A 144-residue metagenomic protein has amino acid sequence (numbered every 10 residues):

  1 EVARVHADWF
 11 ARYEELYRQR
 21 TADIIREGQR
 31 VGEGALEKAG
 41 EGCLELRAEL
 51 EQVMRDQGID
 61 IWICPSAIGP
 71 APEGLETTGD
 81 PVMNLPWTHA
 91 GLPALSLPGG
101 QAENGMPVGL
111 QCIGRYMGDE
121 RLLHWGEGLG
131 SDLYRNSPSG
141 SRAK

Functional and structural regions predicted by a protein language model:
E1, P81, I113-G114: Short, hinge-like loop/turn segments at secondary-structure boundaries
E1-R47, E51, P98-G109: Short helix-loop capping/hinge segments that flank enzyme active sites or metal/cofactor-binding pockets
E37, H89-K144: Structural helix-boundary/capping segments
E49, V53-D56, V82, G128-L133: Generic non-transmembrane alpha-helical segments
E49-Q52, T77-P98: Small-aliphatic-rich amphipathic alpha-helix that forms the alpha element of a beta-alpha
Q57, S66-L85: Short, surface-exposed loop/helix-turn segments at secondary-structure junctions that function as lids/hinges flanking
D60: Conserved acidic residues
